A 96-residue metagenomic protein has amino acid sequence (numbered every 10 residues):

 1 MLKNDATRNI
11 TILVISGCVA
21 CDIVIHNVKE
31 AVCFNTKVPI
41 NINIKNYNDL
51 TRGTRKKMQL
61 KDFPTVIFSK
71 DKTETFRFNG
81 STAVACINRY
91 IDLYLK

Functional and structural regions predicted by a protein language model:
M1-F34: Local sequence-structure signature of Cys/Sec-based thiol-disulfide redox active-site neighborhoods
L13, N46-Y47, F78-N79: Small/polar loops that bind or transfer phosphate-bearing groups
S16, Y47-T54: Structural microenvironment flanking redox-active thiols in thiol-disulfide oxidoreductases
V19-A20, D49-L50, T82-A85: Short alpha-helical
C33-K37, K96: Secondary-structure boundary motif
P39-N48: A short beta-strand-loop structural module common to alpha/beta enzyme folds
K56-K61: A short glycine-leucine-enriched loop at secondary-structure breakpoints that most characteristically corresponds
D62, I67-K96: Non-catalytic, surface beta->alpha helical segment in thiol-disulfide oxidoreductase systems
